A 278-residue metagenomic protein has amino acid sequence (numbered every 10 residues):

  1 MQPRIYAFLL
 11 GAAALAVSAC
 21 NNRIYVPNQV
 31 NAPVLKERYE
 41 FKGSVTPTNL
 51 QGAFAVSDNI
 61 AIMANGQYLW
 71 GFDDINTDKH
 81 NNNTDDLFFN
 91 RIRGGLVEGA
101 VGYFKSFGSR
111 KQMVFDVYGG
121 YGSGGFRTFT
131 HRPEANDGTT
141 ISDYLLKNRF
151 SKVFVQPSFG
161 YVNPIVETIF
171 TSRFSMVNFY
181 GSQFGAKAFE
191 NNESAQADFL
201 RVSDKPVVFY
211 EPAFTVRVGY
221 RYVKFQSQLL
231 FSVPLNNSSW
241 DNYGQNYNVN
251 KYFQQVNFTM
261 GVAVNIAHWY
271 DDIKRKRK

Functional and structural regions predicted by a protein language model:
C20-D85, A267, I273-K278: Short glycine/proline- and aromatic-enriched beta-strand/turn motifs that initiate or cap beta-hairpins
V34, G71-R93, G124-K152, V177-E211 (+2 more regions): Extracellular/periplasm-exposed beta-strand and loop segments of Gram-negative cell-envelope proteins, dominated by
V34-R38, N59, S106-F115, V162-T168 (+2 more regions): Short loop/turn motifs that connect adjacent beta-strands in outer-membrane beta-barrel proteins
E37-F41, T46-L50, G95-G99, S151-P157 (+2 more regions): Hydrophobic, lipid-facing positions within transmembrane beta-strands of outer-membrane proteins
E40-S44, A53, A61-M63, Q112-Y118 (+4 more regions): Residue-level detector of the transmembrane beta-barrel scaffold of outer-membrane proteins
P47-N49, G66-F72, K105, G119-R127 (+5 more regions): Transmembrane beta-strands of outer-membrane beta-barrel pores
Q51-A53, A100-S106, S158-V162, A213-G219 (+1 more regions): Transmembrane beta-barrel domains of outer membrane proteins
Q196, V207-K278: Predominantly the C-terminal beta-signal and adjacent terminal strand-loop region of outer-membrane beta-barrel
